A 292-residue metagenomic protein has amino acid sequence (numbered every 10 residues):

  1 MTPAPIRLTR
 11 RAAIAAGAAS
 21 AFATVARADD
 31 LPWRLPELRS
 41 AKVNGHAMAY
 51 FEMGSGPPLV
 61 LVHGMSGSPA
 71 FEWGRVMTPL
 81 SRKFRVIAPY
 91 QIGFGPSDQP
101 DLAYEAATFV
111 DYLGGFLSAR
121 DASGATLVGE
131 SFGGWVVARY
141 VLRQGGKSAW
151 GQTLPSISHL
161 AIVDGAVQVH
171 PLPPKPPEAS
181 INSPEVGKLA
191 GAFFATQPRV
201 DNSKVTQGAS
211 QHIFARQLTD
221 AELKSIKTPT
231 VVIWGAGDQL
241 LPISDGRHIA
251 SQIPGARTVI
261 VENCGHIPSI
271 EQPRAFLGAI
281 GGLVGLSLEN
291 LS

Functional and structural regions predicted by a protein language model:
T2-V60, R82-F84, A122-G124, V167 (+2 more regions): Alpha/beta-hydrolase fold catalytic core
V43, F51, T78, A88-V128 (+1 more regions): Active-site loop/oxyanion-hole signature of alpha/beta-hydrolase fold enzymes
H46-P96: Conserved HGGG/HGGXW glycine-rich cap/lid loop of the alpha/beta-hydrolase fold
S123-H170: Conserved hydrolase catalytic core segment
F194-A221: Hydrophobic, aromatic-rich cap/lid helix
I226, V232-W234: Short beta-strand/loop motif that positions the catalytic acidic residue of the alpha/beta-hydrolase fold
G237-L241: Acidic catalytic loop of the alpha/beta-hydrolase fold
A256-R257, N263-S292: Catalytic active-site module of serine/aspartate enzymes centered on a nucleophile-bearing elbow/loop
